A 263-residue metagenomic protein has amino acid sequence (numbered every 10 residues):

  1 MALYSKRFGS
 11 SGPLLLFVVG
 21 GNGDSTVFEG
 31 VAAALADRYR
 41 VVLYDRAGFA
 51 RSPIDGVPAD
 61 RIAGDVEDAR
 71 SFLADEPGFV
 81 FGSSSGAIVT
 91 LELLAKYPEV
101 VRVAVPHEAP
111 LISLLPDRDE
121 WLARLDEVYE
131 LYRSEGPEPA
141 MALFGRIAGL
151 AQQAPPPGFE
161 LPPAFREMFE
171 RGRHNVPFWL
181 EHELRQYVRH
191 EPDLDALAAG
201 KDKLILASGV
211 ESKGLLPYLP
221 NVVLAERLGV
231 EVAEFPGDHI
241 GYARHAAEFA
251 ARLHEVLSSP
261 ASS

Functional and structural regions predicted by a protein language model:
M1-I54: Conserved HGGG/HGGXW glycine-rich cap/lid loop of the alpha/beta-hydrolase fold
F17, V80, P106, L206-S208: Structural beta-sheet core signal
V42, A47-F79: Active-site loop/oxyanion-hole signature of alpha/beta-hydrolase fold enzymes
D45-F49, P110, P236-D238: Short beta-to-alpha linker loops that shape the active-site pocket of alpha/beta-hydrolase fold enzymes
P77-D117: Conserved hydrolase catalytic core segment
P110-G136: A catalytic-pocket lid/entrance helix-loop region that shapes and gates access to the active site across common
D126, L131-V223, R227-E231: Alpha/beta-hydrolase
L228-S263: Catalytic active-site module of serine/aspartate enzymes centered on a nucleophile-bearing elbow/loop
